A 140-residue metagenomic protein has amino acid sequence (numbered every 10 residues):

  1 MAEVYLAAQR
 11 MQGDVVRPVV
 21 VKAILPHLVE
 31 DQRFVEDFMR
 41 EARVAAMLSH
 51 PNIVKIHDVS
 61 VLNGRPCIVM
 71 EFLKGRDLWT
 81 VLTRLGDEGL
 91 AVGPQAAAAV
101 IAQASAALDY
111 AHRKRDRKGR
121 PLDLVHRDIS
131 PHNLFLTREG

Functional and structural regions predicted by a protein language model:
M1-G140: Conserved ATP-binding/catalytic core of the eukaryotic-like protein kinase fold, especially serine/threonine kinases
